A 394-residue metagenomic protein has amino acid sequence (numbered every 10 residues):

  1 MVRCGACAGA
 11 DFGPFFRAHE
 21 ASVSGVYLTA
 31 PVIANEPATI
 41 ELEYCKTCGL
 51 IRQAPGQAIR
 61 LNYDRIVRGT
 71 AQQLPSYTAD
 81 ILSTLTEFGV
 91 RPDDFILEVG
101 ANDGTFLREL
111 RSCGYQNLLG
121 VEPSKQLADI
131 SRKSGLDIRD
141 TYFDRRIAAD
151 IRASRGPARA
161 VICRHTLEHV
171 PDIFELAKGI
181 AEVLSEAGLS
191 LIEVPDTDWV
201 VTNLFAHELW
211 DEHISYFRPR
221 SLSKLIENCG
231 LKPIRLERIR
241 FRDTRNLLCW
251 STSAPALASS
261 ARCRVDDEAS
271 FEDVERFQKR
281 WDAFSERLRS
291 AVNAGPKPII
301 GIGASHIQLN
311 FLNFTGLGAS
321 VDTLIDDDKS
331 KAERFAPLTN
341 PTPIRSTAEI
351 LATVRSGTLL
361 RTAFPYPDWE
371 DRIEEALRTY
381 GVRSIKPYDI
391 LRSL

Functional and structural regions predicted by a protein language model:
M1-Q73, E237, L248-S253: N-terminal juxtadomain amphipathic helix that follows a signal peptide/anchor or precedes a small N-terminal auxiliary
S24, S190-S215, P219-L225: Short, glycine-/aromatic-enriched active-site segment of Class I SAM-dependent methyltransferases
N35-I130, G135, T141, W210 (+2 more regions): Extended interfacial segments that mediate partner engagement and assembly in macromolecular machines
T84-L85, E109, L248-L394: Hydrophobic, well-ordered beta-alpha structural blocks that scaffold small-molecule cofactor pockets
G135-A148, P343-I344: Conserved SAM-binding strand-loop segment of SAM-dependent methyltransferases
R146-G156, T347-R355: Short amphipathic alpha-helix with an adjacent loop that forms part of the alpha/beta core around
I162: A conserved beta-strand element that flanks and buttresses the S-adenosyl-L-methionine
F174-L189: A short glycine-rich, Lys/Arg-flanked "PGG" loop and its adjoining helix->strand segment in the class I
